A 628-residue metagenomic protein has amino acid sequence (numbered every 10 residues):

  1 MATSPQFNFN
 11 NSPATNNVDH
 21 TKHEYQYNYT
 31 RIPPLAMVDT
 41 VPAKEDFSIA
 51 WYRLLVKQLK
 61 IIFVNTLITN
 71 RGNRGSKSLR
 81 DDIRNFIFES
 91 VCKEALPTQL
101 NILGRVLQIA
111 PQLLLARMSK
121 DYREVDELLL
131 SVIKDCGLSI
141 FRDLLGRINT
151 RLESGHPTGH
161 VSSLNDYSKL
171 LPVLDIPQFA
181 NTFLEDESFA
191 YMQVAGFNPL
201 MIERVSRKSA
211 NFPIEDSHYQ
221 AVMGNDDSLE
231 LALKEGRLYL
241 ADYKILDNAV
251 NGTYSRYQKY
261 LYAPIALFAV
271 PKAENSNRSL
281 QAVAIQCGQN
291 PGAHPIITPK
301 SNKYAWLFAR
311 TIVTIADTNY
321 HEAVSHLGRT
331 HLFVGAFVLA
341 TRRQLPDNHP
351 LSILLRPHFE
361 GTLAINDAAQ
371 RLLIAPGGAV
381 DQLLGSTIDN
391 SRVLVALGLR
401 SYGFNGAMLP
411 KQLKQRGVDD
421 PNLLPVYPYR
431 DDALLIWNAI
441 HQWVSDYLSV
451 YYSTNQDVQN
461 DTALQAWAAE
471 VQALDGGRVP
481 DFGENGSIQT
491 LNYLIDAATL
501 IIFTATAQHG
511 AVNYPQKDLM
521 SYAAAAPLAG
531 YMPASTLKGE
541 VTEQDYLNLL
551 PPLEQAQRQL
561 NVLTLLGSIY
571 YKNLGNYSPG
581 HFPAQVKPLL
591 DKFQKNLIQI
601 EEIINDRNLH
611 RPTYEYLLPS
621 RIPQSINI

Functional and structural regions predicted by a protein language model:
M1-I628: Long, compositionally biased charged/polar stretches
